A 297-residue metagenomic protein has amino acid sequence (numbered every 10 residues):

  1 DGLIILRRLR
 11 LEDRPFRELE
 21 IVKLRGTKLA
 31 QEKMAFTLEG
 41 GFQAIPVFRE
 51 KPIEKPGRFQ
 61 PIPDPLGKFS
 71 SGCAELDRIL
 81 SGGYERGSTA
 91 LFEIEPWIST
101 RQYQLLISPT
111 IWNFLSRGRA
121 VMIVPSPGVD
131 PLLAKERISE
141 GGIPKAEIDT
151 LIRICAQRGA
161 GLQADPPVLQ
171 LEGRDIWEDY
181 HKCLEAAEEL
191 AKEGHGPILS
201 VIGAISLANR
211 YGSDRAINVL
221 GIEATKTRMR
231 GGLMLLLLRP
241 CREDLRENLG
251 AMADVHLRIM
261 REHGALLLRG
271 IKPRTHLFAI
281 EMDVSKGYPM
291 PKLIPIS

Functional and structural regions predicted by a protein language model:
D1, L171-M252: P-loop NTPase motor core
D1-G41, G232-S297: Phosphate-binding/switch region of NTP-binding enzymes
R25-P65: Charged, amphipathic alpha-helical linker segments immediately N-terminal to NTP-binding catalytic cores
R58-F69, R86-I98, G161-D179: Acidic/glycine-enriched edge-of-secondary-structure segments
S70-P131: Glycine-rich P-loop/Walker A and Walker A-like loops and their local beta1-loop-alpha1 context in P-loop NTPases
Q102-L105, L132-E136, R210-G212, L245-N248: A short acidic (Asp/Glu
S108-W112, I138-G142, I217-G221, A251-D254: Short, solvent-exposed amphipathic alpha-helical segments in soluble enzyme and RNA/protein-processing domains
G118-L207: Conserved inter-motif catalytic segment of the P-loop NTP-binding fold
